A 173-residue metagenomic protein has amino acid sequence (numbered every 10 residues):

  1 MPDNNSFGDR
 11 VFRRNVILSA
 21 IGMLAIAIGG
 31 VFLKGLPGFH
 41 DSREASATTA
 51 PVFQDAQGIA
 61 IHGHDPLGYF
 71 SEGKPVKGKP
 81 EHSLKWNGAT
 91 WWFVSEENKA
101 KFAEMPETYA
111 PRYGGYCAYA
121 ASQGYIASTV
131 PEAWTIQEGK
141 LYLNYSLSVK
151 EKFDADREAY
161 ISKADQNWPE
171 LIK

Functional and structural regions predicted by a protein language model:
M1-V11, I21-I26: N-terminal secretory signal peptides
R13-I17: N-terminal export leaders
S19-G35: Hydrophobic alpha-helical membrane-insertion segments, chiefly the h-region of N-terminal signal peptides
L33-T49: C-terminal segment of N-terminal export signals and the immediately downstream linker at the start of the mature
T48-K85, W92, K101, M105-T135 (+2 more regions): Extended, compositionally biased repeat/scaffold regions that form elongated interaction surfaces
E151-F153: Eukaryotic low-complexity, intrinsically disordered regulatory segments enriched in serine, proline and acidic residues
